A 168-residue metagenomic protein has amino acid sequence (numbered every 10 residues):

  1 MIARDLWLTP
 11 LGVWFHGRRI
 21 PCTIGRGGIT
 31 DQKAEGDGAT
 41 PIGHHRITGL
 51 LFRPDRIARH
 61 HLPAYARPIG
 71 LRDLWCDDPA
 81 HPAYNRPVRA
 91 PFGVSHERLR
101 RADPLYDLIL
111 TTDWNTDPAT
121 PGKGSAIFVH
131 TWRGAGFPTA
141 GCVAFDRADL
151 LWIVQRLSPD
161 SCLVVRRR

Functional and structural regions predicted by a protein language model:
M1-A140, L150-R168: Cell wall/extracellular polymer interaction/catalysis modules
D146: Conserved "landmark" site that anchors the functional core of diverse proteins
